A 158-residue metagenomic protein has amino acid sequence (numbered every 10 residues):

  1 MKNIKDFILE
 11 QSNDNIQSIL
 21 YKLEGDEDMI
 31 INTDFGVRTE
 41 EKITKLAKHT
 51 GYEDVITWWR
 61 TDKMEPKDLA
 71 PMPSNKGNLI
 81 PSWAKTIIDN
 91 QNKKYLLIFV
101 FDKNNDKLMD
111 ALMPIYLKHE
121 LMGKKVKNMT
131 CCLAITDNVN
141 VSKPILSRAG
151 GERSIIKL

Functional and structural regions predicted by a protein language model:
N3-L158: AAA+ P-loop NTPase catalytic core and its hallmark functional loops
